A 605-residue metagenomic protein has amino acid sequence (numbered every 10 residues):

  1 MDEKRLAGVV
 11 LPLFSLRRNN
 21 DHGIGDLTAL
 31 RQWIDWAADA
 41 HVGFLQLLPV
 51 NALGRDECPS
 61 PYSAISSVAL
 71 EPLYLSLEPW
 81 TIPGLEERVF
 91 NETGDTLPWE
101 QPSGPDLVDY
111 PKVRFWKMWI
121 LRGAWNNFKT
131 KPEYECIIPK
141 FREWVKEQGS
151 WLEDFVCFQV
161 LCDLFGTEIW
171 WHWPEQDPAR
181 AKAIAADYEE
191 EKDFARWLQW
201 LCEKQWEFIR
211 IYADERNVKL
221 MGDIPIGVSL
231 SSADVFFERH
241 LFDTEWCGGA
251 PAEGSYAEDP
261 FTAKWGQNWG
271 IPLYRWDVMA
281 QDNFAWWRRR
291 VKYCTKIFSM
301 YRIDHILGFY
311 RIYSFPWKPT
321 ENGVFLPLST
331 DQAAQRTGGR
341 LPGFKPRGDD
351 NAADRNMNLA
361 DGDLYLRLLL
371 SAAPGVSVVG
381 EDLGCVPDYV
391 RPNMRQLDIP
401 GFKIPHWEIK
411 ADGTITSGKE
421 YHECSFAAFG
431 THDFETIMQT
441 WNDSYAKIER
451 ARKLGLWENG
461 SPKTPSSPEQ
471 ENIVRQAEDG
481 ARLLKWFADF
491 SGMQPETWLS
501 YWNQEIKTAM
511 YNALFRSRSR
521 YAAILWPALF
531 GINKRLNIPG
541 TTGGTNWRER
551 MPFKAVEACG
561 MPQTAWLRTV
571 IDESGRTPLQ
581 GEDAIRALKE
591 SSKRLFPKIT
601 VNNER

Functional and structural regions predicted by a protein language model:
M1-H41: Mature N-terminal, pre-catalytic/accessory segment of carbohydrate-active enzymes
M1-R5, V10, N19, E57-E203 (+4 more regions): Alpha-amylase-like alpha-glycosidases and glucanotransferases acting on alpha-linked glucans and related
D2, A29-L53, I297-F298, L514: Catalytic domains of carbohydrate-active enzymes, especially glycoside hydrolases
V42-P49, A213, K219-P225, C294-G308: Short acidic catalytic loops
C202-E215, K219: Active-site pocket-lining segments that scaffold enzyme catalytic pockets across diverse folds
W206-E207, L220-P225, L230: Gly/Pro-rich turn-and-neighbor structural signature
G531-Q580: Structured C-terminal cap/extension of enzyme domains
D583-R605: Acidic/polar, glycine-rich intrinsically disordered N-terminal extensions of enzymes
